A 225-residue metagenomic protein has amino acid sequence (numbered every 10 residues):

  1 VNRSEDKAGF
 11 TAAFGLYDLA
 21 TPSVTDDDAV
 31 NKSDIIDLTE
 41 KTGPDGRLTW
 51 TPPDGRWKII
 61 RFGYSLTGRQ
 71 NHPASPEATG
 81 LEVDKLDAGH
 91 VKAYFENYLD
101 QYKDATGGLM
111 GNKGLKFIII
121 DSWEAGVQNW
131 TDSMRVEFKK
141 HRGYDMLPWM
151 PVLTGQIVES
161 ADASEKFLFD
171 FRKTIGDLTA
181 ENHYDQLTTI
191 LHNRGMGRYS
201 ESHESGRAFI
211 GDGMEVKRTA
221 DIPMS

Functional and structural regions predicted by a protein language model:
V1-F171, G176-E181: Mature extracytoplasmic enzyme cores
D84-K85, H192, D221-S225: Acidic/glycine-enriched edge-of-secondary-structure segments
T106-N112, T188-G197, E215-A220: Secondary-structure transition/capping motifs at alpha-helix termini and the adjoining loop/turn into the next element
I119-S122, I175-F209: Aromatic-lined carbohydrate-recognition surfaces of secreted/lumenal glycan-active proteins
W123-W130, Y199-S225: Substrate-binding cleft/loops of secretory-pathway carbohydrate-active enzymes
